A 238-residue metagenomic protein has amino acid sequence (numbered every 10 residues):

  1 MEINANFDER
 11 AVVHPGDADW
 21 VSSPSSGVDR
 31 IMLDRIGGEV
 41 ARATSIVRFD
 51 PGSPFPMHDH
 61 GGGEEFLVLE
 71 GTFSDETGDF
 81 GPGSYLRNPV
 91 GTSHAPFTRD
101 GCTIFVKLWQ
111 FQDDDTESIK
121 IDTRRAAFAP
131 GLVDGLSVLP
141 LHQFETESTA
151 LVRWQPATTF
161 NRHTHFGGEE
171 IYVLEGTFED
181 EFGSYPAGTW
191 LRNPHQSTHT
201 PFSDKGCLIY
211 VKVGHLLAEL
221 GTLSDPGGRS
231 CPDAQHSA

Functional and structural regions predicted by a protein language model:
M1-E39, G101-T146, G228-A238: A short, N-terminal "cap"/entry segment at the start of jelly-roll beta-barrel domains of the cupin/DSBH fold
V28, D79, V90-D114, H195-L223: Ligand-binding loop in jelly-roll beta-barrel domains
V28-M32, E39-F73: The feature marks the first
P51, H60-D75, T158, H165-E181 (+1 more regions): Glycine- and acidic-residue-biased ligand/ion/polar-headgroup-sensing regions
P54, Y85, T159, T189-W190 (+1 more regions): Residue-level marker of beta-strand positions
S74-G91, D180-H199: Short acidic-glycine-tyrosine-enriched beta hairpin
T123, P130-E175, D180: Surface-exposed interaction/gating patches
